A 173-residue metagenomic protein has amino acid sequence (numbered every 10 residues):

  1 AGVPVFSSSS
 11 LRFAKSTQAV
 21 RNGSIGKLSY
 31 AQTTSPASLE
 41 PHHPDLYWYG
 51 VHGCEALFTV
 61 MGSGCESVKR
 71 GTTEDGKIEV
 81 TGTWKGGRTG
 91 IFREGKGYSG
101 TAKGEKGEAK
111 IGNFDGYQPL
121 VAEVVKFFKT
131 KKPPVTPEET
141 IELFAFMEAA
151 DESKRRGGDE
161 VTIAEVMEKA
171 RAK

Functional and structural regions predicted by a protein language model:
A1-H43, G53: A contiguous active-site-proximal alpha/beta segment in oxidoreductase catalytic domains
G2-F6, S16, G26, P44 (+8 more regions): Secretory/organelle targeting and membrane-embedding segments
T17, G53-C54, Y117, V121 (+1 more regions): A general structural signal for well-ordered alpha-helical segments in protein cores
V20, E123-V124, A150-D151: Generic hydrophobic alpha-helical segments
A31-G97, E138-A145: Rossmann-like dinucleotide-binding domain that binds NAD(P)(H)
R93, G112, I163-A164: Short linear motifs in exposed loops
K96-K132: Interdomain hinge/lid region at the active-site interface of Rossmann-like NAD(P)-dependent oxidoreductases
K129-K173: C-terminal helix-rich "cap/oligomerization" subdomain common to oxidoreductases
